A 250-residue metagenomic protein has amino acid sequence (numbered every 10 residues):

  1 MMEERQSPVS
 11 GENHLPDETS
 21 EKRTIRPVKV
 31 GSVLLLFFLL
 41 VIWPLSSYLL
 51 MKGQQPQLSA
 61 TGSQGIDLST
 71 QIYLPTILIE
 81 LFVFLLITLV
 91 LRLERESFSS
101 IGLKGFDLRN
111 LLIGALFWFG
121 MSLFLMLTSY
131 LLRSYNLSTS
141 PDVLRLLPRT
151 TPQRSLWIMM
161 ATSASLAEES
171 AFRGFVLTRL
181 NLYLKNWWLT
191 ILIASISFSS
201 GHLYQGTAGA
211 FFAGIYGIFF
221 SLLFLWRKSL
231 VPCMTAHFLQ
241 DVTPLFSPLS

Functional and structural regions predicted by a protein language model:
M1-S100, L245-S250: N-terminal, membrane-interfacial amphipathic/helix-forming hydrophobic leader that caps and precedes the first
V33, Y73-L74, L111-L116, R154-I158 (+3 more regions): Hydrophobic alpha-helical transmembrane segments
V41, L45-K52, F198-S199, A208-S250: Functionally important transmembrane alpha-helices
Q55-Y73, R95-A164, L182: Juxtamembrane helix-loop-helix connectors linking adjacent transmembrane helices in multi-pass membrane enzymes
L78, L116, G120, S163 (+5 more regions): Hydrophobic residues within alpha-helical transmembrane segments of multi-pass solute transporters/permease subunits
F124, T128, S163, V176 (+2 more regions): Hydrophobic/aromatic residues in alpha-helical transmembrane segments
L166-A171, F175-V176, S200, Y204 (+1 more regions): Active-site His/Glu-centered metal-binding helix of metallohydrolases
A167-I193, L222-S229: Membrane-interface helix/loop boundary segments of multi-pass membrane proteins
